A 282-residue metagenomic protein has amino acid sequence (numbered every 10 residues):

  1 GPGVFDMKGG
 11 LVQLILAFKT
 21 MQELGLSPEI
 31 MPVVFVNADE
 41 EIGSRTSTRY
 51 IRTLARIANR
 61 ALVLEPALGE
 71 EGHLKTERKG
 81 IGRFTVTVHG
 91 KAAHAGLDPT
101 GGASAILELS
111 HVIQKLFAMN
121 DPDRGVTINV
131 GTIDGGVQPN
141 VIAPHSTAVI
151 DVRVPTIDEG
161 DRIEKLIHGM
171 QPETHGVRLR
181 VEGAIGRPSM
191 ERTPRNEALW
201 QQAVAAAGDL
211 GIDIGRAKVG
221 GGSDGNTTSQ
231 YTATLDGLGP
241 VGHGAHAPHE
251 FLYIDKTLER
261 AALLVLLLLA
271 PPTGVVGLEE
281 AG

Functional and structural regions predicted by a protein language model:
G1-V12, H94: Glycine/serine-rich anion-binding loops at beta->alpha junctions that coordinate negatively charged ligand groups
P2, F35-N37, A217-V219: Structural motif
M7-E77, V276-G282: Acidic/histidine-rich catalytic neighborhood of metal-dependent amide-processing enzymes
P66-E71, T76, G82-G282: Metal-dependent amide/peptide-bond hydrolase catalytic core, centered on the "pita-bread" metallohydrolase fold
